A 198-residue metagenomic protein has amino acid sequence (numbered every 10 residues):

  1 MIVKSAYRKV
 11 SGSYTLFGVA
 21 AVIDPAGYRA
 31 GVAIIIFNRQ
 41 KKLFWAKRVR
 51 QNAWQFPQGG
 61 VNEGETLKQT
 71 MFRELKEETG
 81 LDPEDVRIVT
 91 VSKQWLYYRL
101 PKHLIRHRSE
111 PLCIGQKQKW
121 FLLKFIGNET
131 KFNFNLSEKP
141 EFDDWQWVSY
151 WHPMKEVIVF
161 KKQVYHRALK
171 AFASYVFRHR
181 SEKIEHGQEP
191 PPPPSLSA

Functional and structural regions predicted by a protein language model:
I2-R39, E110-P111: Acidic, metal-coordinating catalytic segment for phosphate/diphosphate chemistry, firing primarily on the Nudix
V32, G60-V61: Gly/Ser/Thr-rich helix-start
I36-R39, R48, L123-F125: Active-site beta-strand termini and strand-to-loop segments that position acidic
R50-N52: A conserved beta-turn-beta hairpin within the catalytic core of GNAT-like acetyltransferases that forms part
Q55-G59: A short gly/proline-enriched turn/hairpin at secondary-structure junctions
V61-V159: Unchanged
M154-A198: Charged phosphate-binding loop/patch that engages nucleotide di/tri-phosphates or the phosphate backbone of nucleic
